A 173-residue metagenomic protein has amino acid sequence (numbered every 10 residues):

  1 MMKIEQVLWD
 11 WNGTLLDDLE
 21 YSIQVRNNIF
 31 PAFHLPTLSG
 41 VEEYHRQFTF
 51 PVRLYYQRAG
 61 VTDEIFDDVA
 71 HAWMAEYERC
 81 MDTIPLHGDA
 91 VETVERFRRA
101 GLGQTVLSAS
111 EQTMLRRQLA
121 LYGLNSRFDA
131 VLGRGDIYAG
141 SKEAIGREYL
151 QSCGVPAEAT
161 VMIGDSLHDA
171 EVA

Functional and structural regions predicted by a protein language model:
K3-E92: N-terminal helical cap/lid subdomain that shapes the substrate entry/recognition surface in HAD-like hydrolases
P31-T37, T62, A100, G123-R127 (+1 more regions): Short helix-capping segments at alpha-helix termini
Q47, G88-D89, S110, I137 (+1 more regions): Short beta->alpha linker loops
Y55, R96, Q118, E171-V172: Well-formed, non-transmembrane alpha-helical positions, independent of function
E78-V106, Q112-R116, E143: Short, acidic loop-to-helix structural element flanking the phosphoryl-transfer center in phosphate-processing enzymes
T83, T113-V161, L167-E171: Substrate-recognition "cap/lid" segment bordering the active-site pocket of phosphatases
